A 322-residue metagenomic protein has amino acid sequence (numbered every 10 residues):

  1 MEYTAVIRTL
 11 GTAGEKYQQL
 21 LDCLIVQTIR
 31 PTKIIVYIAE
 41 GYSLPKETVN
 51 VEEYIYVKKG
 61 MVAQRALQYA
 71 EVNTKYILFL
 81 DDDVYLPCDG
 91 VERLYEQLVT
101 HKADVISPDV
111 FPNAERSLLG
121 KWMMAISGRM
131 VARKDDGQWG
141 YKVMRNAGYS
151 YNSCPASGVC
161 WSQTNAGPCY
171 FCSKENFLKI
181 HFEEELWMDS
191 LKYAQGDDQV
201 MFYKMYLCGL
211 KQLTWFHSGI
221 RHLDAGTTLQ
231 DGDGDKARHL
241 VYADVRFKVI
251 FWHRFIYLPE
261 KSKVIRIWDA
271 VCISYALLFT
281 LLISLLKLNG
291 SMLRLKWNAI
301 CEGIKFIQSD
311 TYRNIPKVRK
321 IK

Functional and structural regions predicted by a protein language model:
I7-V26: Short, well-formed alpha-helical segments that are part of the catalytic scaffolds of diverse glycosyltransferases
Y56-V72: Glycine-rich, basic loop-to-helix element that forms the pyrophosphate-binding segment of sugar-nucleotide handling
M61, W139-C172, Y193-A194, D235: A recurrent flexible, glycine/aromatic-enriched loop bordering the glycosyltransferase active site that acts as
I77: Short aromatic/hydrophobic "clamp" motif used to bind/position activated sugar donors
D81-Y85: The conserved acidic donor/metal-binding loop of glycosyltransferases
D89-D136: Conserved donor NDP-sugar-binding/catalytic core segment of glycosyltransferases
N165-G167, M188-Y203: Acidic donor-binding loop at a coil-to-helix junction in glycosyltransferase catalytic cores that engages
L207, K211-L288: Active-site-adjacent helix/loop segment of glycosyltransferases that harbors family-specific signature motifs
